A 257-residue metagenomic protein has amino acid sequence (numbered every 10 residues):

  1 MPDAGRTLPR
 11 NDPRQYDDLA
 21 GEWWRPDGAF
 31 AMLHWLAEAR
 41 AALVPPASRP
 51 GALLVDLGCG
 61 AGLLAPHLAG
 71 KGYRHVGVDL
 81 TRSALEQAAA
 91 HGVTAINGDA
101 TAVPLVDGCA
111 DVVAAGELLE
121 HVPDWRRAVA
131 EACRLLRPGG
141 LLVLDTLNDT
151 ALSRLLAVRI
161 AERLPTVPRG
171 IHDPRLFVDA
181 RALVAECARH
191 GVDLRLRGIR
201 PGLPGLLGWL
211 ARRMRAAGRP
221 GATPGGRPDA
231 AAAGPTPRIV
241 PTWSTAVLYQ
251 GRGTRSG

Functional and structural regions predicted by a protein language model:
M1-W24: N-terminal, positively charged/glycine-rich alpha-helical extensions of SAM-dependent methyltransferases
H34-G51: Conserved alpha-helix/loop element of class I SAM-dependent methyltransferases that forms part of the SAM/SAH-binding
V55, A61-A102: Class I SAM-dependent methyltransferase SAM/SAH-binding core
A114: A conserved beta-strand element that flanks and buttresses the S-adenosyl-L-methionine
R126-P138: A short glycine-rich, Lys/Arg-flanked "PGG" loop and its adjoining helix->strand segment in the class I
V143-T166: Conserved class I S-adenosyl-L-methionine
T146, P165-A182: Acceptor-substrate binding/catalytic loop of class I
A185, D193-G257: A C-terminal cap/extension of S-adenosyl-L-methionine-dependent methyltransferases that defines the acceptor-substrate
